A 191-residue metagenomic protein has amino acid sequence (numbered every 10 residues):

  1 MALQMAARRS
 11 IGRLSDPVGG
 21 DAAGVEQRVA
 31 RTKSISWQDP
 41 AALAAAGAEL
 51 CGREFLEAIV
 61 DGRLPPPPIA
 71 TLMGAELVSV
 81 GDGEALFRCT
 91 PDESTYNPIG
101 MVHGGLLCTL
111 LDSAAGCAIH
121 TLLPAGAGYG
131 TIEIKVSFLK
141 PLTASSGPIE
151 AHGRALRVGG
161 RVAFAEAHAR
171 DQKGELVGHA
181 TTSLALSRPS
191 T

Functional and structural regions predicted by a protein language model:
A2-T191: Terminal targeting signals and extreme-terminal segments of soluble enzymes
